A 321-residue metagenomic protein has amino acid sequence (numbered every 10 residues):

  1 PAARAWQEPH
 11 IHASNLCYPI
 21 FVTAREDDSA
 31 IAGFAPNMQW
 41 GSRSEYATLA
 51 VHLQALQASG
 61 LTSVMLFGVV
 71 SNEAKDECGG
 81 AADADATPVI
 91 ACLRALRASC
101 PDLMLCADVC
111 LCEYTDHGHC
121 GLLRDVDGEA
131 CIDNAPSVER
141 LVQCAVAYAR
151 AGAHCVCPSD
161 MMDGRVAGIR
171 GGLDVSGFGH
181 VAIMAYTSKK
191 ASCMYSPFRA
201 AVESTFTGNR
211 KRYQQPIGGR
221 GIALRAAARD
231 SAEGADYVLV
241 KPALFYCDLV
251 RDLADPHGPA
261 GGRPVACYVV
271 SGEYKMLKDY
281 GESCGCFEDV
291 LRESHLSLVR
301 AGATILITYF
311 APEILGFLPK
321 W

Functional and structural regions predicted by a protein language model:
P1-E8: N-terminal amphipathic/basic leader segments beginning at the initiator methionine
H10-Y18, T23-W321: Alpha/beta enzyme core
